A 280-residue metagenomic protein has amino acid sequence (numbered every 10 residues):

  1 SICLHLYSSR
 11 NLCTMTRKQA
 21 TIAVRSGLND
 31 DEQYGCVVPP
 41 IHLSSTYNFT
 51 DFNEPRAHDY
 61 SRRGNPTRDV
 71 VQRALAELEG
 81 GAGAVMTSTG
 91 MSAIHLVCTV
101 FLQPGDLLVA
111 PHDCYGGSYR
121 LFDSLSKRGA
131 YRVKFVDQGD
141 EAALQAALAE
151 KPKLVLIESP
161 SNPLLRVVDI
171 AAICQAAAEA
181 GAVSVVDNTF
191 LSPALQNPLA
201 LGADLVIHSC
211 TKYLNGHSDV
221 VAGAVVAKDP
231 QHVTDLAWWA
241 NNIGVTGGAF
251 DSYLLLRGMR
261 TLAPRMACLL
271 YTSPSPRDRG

Functional and structural regions predicted by a protein language model:
M15-N65, R73-A74: N-terminal "arm"/small-domain region of PLP-dependent enzymes with the aminotransferase-like
T46-H95, G117-S124: Conserved N-terminal alpha-helix of the aminotransferase class I/II PLP-enzyme fold
V100-S118, V136: Conserved PLP-anchoring active-site segment centered on the Schiff-base-forming lysine
D123-P160, L164-A172: PLP-dependent aminotransferase-class I/II
L154, V167-L205: Catalytic PLP-binding core of fold-type I/II PLP enzymes
A203-L262: Active-site PLP attachment segment
Y271-G280: Conserved small/polar residues in nucleotide/adenosyl-binding loops
